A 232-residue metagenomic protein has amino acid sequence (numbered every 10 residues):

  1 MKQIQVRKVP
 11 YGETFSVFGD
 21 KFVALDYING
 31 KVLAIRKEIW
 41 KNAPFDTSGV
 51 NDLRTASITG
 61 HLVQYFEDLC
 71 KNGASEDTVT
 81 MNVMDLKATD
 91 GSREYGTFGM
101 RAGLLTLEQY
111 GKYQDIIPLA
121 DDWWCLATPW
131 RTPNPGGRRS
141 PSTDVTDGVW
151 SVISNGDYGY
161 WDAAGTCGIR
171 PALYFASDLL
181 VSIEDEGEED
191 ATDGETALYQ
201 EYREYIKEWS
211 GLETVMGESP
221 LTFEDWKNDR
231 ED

Functional and structural regions predicted by a protein language model:
M1-G187: Collagenous Gly-X-Y triple-helix signature in extracellular proteins
E189-D232: Acidic, low-complexity, intrinsically disordered interaction modules
